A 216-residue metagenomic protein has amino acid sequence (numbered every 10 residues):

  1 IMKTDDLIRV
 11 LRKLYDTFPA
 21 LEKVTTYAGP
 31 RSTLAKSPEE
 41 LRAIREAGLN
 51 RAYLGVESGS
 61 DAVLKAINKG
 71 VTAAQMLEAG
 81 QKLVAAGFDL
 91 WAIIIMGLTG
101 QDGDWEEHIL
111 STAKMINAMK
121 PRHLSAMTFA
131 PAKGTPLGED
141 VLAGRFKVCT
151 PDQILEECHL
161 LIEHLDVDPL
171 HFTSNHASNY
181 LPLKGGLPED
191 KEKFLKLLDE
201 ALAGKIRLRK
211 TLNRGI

Functional and structural regions predicted by a protein language model:
I1-Q81, A85: Conserved SAM/AdoMet-binding glycine-rich loop
M2, D6, I67-Q75, G103-S111 (+2 more regions): Alpha-helix N-cap and loop-to-helix initiation/capping positions
F18, K114-I216: Auxiliary Fe-S-binding modules of radical SAM enzymes
V24-A28, A52-L54, L90-I94, L124-A126 (+1 more regions): Hydrophobic faces of well-ordered beta-strands that scaffold small-molecule active sites in alpha/beta enzyme cores
R31, G55, G59-V63, V84-H108 (+2 more regions): Conserved strand-turn element in the central/C-terminal portion of the radical SAM core barrel that lines
K36-L41, G100-A118, C158: Catalytic cores of alpha/beta
K36-S37, K65, D102-D104, P136-G138 (+1 more regions): Short, well-ordered secondary-structure micro-motifs
